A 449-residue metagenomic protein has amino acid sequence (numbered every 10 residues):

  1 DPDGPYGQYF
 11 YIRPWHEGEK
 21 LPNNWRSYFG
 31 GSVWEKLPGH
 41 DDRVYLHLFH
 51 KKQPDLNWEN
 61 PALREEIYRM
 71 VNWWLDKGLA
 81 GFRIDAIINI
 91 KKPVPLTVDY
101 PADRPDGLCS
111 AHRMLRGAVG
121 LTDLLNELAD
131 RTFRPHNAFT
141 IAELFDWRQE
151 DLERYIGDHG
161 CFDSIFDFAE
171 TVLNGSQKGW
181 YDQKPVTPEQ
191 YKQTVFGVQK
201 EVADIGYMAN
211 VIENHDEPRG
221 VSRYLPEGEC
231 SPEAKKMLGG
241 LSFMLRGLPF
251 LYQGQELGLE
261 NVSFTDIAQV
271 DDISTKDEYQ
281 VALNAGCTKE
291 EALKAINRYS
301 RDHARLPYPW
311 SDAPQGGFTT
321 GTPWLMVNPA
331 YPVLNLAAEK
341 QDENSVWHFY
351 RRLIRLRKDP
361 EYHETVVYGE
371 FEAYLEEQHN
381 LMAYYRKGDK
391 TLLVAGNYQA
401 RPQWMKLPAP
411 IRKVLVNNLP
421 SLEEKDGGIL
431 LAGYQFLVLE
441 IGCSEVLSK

Functional and structural regions predicted by a protein language model:
D1-R412, V416-K449: Active-site and adjacent substrate-binding regions of carbohydrate-active enzymes
